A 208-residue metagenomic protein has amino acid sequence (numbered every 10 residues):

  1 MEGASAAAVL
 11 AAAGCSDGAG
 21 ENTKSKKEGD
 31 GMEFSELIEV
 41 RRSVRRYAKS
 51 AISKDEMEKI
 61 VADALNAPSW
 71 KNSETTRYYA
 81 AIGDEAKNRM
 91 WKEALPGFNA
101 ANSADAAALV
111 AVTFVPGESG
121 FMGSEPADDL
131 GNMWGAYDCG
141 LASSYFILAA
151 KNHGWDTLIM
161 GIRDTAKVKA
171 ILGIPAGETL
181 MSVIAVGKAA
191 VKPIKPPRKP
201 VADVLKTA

Functional and structural regions predicted by a protein language model:
M1-D17: N-terminal export signals
G14-M32: C-terminal segment of N-terminal export signals and the immediately downstream linker at the start of the mature
E21, E36-V44, K49, E56 (+1 more regions): C-terminal helix-cap and adjacent tail motif
M57-L65: A structural motif
A64-L65, V110, E125-I171: Small-aliphatic-rich amphipathic alpha-helix that forms the alpha element of a beta-alpha
S69-C139: Glycine/small-residue-rich phosphate/adenosyl-binding loop
N99-L109, G173-K195: A glycine-rich helix N-cap at a beta->alpha junction
